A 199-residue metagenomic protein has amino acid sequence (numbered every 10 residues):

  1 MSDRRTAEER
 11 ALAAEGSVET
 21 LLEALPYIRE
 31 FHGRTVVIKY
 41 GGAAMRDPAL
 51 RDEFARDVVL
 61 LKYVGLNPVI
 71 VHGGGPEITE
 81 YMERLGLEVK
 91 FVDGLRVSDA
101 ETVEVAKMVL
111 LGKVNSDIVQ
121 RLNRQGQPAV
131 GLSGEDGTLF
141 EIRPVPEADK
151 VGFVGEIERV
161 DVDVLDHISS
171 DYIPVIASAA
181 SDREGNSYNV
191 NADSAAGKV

Functional and structural regions predicted by a protein language model:
M1-V199: Nucleotide/pyrophosphate-binding catalytic subdomain
